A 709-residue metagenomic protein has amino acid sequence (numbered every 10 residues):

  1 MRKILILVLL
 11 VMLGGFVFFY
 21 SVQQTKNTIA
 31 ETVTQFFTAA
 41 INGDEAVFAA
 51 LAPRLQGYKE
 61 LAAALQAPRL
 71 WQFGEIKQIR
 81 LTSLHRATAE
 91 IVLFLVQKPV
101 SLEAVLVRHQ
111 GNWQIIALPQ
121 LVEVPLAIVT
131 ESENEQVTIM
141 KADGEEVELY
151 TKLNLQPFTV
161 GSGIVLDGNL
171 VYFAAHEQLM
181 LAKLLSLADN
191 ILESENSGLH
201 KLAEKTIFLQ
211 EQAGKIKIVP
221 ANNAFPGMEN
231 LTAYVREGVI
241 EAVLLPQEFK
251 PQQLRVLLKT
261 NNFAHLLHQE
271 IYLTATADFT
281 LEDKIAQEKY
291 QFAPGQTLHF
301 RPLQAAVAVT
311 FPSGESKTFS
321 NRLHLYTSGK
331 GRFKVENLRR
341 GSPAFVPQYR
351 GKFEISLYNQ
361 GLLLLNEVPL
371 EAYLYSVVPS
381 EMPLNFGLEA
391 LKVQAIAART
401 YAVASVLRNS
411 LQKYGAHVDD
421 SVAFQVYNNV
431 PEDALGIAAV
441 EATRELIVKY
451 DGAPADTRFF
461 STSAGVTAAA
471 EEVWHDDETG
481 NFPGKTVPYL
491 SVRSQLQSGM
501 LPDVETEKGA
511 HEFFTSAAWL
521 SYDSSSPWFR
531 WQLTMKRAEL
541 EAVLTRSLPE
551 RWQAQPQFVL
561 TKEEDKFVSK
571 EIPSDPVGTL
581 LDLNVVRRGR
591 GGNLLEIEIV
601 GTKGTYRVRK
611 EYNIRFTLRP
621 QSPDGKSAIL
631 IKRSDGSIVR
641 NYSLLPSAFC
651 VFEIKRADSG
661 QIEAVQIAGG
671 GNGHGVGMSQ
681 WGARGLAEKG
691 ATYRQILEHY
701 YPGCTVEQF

Functional and structural regions predicted by a protein language model:
R2-D44, A52-F709: Conserved, single-site charged/polar hotspot
